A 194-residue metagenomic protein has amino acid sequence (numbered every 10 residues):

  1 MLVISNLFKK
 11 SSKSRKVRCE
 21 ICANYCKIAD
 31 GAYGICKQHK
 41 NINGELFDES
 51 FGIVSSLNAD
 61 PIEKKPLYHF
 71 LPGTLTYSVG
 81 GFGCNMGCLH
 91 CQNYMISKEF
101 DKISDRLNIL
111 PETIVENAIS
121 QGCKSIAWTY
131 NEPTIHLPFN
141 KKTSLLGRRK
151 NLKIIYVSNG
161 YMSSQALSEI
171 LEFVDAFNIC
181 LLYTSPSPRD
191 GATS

Functional and structural regions predicted by a protein language model:
L2-T74: N-terminal juxtadomain amphipathic helix that follows a signal peptide/anchor or precedes a small N-terminal auxiliary
C19-C22, C26, C36, C84 (+3 more regions): Disulfide-bonded cysteines in secreted/extracellular proteins and peptides
N41-F177: Conserved Radical SAM active-site core
C180: Catalytic-face loop-and-helix region of soluble metabolic enzyme cores
Y183-D190: Conserved small/polar residues in nucleotide/adenosyl-binding loops
A192-S194: N-terminal low-complexity segments that are often proline-rich with Ser/Thr-Pro
